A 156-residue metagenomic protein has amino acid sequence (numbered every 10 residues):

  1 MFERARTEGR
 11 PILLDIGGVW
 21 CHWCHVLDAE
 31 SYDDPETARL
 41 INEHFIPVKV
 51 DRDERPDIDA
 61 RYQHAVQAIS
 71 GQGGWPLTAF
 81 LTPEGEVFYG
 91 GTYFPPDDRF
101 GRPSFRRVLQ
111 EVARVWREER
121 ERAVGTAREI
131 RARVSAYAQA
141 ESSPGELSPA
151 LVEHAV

Functional and structural regions predicted by a protein language model:
M1-V156: Replace the tail clause
